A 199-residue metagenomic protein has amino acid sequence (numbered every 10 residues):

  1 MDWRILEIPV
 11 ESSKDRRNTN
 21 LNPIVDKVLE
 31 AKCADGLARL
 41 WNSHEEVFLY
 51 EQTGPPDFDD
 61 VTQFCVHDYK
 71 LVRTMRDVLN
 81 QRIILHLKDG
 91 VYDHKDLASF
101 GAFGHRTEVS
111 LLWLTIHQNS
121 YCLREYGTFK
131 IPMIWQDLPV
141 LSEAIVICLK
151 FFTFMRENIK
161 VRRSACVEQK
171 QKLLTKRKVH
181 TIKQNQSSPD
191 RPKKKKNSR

Functional and structural regions predicted by a protein language model:
M1-R199: Extended catalytic cores and adjacent scaffolds of nucleotide/polyanion-binding enzymes
